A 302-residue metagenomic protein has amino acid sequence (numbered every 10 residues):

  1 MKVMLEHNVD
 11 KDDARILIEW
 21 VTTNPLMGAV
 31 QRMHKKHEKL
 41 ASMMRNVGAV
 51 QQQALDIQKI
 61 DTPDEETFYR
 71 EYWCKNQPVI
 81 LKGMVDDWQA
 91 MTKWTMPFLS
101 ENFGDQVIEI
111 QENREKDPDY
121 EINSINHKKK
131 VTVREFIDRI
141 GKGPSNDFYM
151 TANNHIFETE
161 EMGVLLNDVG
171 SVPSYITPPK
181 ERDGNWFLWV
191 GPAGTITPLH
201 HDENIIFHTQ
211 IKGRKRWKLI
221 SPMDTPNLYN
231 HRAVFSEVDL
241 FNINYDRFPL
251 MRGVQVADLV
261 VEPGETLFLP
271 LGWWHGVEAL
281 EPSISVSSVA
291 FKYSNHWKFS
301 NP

Functional and structural regions predicted by a protein language model:
L5, D12, I18-T266, W274-P302: N-terminal accessory scaffold of Fe(II)-dependent oxygenases
